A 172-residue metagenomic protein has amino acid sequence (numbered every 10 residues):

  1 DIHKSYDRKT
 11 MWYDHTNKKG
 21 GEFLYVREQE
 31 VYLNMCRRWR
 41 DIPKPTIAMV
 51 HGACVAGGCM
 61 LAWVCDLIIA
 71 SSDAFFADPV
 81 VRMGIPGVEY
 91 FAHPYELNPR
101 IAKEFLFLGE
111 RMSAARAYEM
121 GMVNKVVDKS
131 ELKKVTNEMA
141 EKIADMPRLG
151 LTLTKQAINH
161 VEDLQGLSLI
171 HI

Functional and structural regions predicted by a protein language model:
D1-N34: Glycine- (often His-adjacent) and acidic-residue-rich active-site loop that binds/positions the CoA thioester
R37-L151: Crotonase-fold acyl-CoA enzyme core
N137, E162-D163: Short, solvent-exposed polar/charged micro-motifs at secondary-structure junctions
L164-S168: Short beta-strand->loop
I170-I172: Conserved small/polar residues in nucleotide/adenosyl-binding loops
